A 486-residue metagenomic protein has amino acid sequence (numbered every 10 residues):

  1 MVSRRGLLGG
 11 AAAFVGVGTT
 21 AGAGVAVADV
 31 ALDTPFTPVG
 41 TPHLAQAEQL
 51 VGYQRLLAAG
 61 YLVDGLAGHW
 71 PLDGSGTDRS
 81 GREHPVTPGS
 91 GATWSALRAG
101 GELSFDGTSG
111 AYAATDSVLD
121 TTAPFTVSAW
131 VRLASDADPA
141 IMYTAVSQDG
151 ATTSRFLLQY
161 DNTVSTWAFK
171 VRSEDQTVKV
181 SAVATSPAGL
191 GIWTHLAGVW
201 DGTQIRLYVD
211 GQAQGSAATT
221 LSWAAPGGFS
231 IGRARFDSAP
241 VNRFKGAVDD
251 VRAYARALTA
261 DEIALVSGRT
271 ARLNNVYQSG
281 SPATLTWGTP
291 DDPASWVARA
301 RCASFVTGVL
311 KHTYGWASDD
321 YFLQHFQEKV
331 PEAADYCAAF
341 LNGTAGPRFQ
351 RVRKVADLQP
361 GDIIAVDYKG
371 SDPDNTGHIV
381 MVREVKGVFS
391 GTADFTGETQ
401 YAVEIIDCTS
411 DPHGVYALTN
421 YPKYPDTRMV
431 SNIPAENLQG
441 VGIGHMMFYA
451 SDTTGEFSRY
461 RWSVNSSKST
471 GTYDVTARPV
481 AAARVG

Functional and structural regions predicted by a protein language model:
M1-F14: N-terminal secretory signal peptides and thylakoid transit peptides that target proteins across membranes
V30-G60, R269-E328, A450, T454-G486: N-terminal capping segments
G60-S109, A260-R269: Extracytoplasmic low-complexity segments
V63-A67, G76-S80, T108-A168, L190 (+3 more regions): Extracellular glycan-recognition modules
K170-H195: Short, aromatic/His-centered strand-loop micro-motif at the edge of beta-sheets
T194-R206: Localized edge beta-strand/strand-to-loop motifs within extracellular or lumenal beta-rich domains
A217-A247: Flexible glycan-contacting loops in extracellular carbohydrate-active proteins
D319-H413: ...with weaker cross-activation on analogous glycine-rich loops/strands in unrelated enzymes
